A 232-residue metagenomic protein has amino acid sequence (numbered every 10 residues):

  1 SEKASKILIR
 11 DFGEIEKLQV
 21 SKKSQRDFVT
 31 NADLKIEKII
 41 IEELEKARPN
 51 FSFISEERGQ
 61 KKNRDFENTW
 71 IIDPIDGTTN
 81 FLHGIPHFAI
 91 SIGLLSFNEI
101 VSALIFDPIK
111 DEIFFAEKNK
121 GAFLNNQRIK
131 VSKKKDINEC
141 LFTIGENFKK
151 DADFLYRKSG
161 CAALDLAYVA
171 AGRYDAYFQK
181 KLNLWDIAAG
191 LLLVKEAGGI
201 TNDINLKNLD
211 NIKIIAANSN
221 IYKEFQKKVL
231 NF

Functional and structural regions predicted by a protein language model:
S1-A4, A103, G190, A197-G199: Small-residue (primarily alanine) positions within well-ordered alpha-helices, especially packing/interaction faces
S1-I75, K227-L230: N-terminal subdomain of lithium-sensitive/metallo-dependent phosphomonoesterases centered on the IMPase/IPPase/PAP
L8, D33, L44, T78 (+6 more regions): Residue-level signal for inorganic ion chemistry
L34, E57, P74-G77, P108 (+4 more regions): Generic detector of well-ordered alpha-helical packing
P49-N50, F66-E67, N98-V101, I137-E139 (+1 more regions): Short coil/turn connectors at secondary-structure junctions
R64-F123: DPxDG-like acidic metal-binding loop motif
L124-R128: A structural micro-motif at secondary-structure boundaries
K130-F232: An extended, acidic
